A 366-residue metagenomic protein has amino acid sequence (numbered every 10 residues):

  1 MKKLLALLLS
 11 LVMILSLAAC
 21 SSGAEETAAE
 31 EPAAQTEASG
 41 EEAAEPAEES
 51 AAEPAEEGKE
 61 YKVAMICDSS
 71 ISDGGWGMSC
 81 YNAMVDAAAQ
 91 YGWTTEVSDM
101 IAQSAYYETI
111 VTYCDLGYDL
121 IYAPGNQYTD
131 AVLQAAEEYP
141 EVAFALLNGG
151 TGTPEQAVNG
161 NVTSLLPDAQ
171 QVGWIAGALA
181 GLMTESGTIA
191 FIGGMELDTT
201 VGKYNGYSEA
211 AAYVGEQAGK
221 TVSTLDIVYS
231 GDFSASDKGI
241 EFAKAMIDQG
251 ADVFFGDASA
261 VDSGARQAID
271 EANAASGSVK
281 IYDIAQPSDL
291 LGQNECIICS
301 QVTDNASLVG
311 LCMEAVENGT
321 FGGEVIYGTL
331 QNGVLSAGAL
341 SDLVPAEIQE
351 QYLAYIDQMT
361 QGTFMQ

Functional and structural regions predicted by a protein language model:
M1-L9: Positively charged n-region of N-terminal signal peptides that target proteins for export
S16-A19: C-terminal motif of bacterial Sec signal peptides marking the signal peptidase cleavage site
S22-Q366: A residue-level marker of the well-folded mature domains of exported/periplasmic proteins
